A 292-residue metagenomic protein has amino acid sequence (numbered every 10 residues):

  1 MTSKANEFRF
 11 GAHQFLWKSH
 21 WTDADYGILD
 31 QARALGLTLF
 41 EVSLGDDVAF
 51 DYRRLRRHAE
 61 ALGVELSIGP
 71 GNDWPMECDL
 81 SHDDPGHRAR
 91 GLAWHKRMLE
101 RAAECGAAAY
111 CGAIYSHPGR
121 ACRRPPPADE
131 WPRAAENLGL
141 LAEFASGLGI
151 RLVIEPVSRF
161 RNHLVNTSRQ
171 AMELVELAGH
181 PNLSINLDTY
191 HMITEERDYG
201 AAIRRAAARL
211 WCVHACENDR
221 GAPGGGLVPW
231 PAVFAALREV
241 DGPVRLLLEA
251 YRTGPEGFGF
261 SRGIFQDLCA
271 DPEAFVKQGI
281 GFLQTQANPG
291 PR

Functional and structural regions predicted by a protein language model:
M1-A107, Q266-R292: N-terminal pre-domain/capping segments
M1-G11, D23-R33, G106-A108, R169-L187 (+1 more regions): Histidine-acidic metal/acid-base catalytic patches
S3, E60, D84-S184, Q266-A274: Active-site acidic/histidine proton-transfer and metal-coordination neighborhood in alpha/beta enzyme cores
A12-L16, V42-D46, L66-N72, G112-I114 (+4 more regions): A cross-domain feature marking catalytic cores of carbohydrate-active enzymes and several ubiquitous metabolic/repair
W17-D23, E41-R54, P118-C122, R159-V165 (+3 more regions): Acidic-and-aromatic substrate-binding clefts and catalytic sites of carbohydrate-active enzymes
R53-G63, N137-A145, A202-R205, A232-A236: Catalytic-core regions built around general acid/base machinery
N72-D79, H117-A121, E217-R220: Conserved radical SAM core fold
C78-S81, C122-P125, F258-S261: Short acidic, glycine/proline-rich loop/turn micro-motifs
